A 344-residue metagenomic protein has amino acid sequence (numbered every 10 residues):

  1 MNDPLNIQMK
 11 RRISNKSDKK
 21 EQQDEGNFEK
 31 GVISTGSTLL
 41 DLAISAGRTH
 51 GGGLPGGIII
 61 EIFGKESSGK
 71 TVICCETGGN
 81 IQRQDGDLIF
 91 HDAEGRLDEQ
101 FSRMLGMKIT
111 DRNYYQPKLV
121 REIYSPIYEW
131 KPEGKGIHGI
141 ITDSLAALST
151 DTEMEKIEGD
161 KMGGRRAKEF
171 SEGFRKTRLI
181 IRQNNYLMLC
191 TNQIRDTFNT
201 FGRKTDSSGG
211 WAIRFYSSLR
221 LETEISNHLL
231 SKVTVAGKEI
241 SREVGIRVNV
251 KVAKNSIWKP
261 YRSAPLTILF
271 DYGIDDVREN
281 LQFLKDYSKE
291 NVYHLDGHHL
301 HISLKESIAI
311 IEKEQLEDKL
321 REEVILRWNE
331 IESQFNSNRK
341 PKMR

Functional and structural regions predicted by a protein language model:
M1-G26, I33, T38, I60 (+1 more regions): C-terminal regions of RecA-like/P-loop NTPase motor modules
N2-R112, E129-P132: The Walker A/P-loop phosphate-binding site
G31, T35, L39, G57 (+12 more regions): Charged, alpha-helix-enriched surfaces in structured cytosolic catalytic cores of large nucleotide-utilizing machines
A93-G95, L119, L145, Q193-I194 (+1 more regions): Short, ordered loop/turn segments at secondary-structure junctions
L97, L148-S149, T197-F198: Catalytic P-loop NTPase motifs of RecA-like helicase/translocase cores
R103, T152-M154, T200-G202: Short acidic, glycine/serine/threonine-rich loops at helix termini
P117-Y186: Phosphate-binding/switch loop-helix module in NTP-utilizing enzymes
G163-Y287: Phosphate-binding/switch region of NTP-binding enzymes
